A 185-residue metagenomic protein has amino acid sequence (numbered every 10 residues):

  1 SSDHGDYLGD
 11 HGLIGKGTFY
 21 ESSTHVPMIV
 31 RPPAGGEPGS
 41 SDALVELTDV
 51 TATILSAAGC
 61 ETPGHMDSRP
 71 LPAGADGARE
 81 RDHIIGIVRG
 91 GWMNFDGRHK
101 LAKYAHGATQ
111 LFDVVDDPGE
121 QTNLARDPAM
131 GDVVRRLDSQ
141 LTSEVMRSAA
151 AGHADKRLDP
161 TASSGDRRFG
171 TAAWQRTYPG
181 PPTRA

Functional and structural regions predicted by a protein language model:
S1-H11: Metal-dependent active-site segment of extracytoplasmic phospho-/sulfohydrolases and closely related
I14-E80: Substrate-binding rim/cap in mid-to-C-terminal beta-strand-loop elements of soluble/periplasmic
E21-H25, R89, H106-G107: Short, solvent-exposed loop/turn segments at the edges of secondary structure
P32, N94-G97, K103-Y104, V114: Active-site beta-strand termini and strand-to-loop segments that position acidic
T51-L55, P72, F112, T122-A125 (+1 more regions): Non-transmembrane alpha-helical segments in soluble domains of secreted/periplasmic/extracellular proteins
E80-I85, D155-D159: WW-domain-binding short linear motifs
D117: Intrinsically disordered, low-complexity polar regions and short flexible loop motifs
R126-A185: Long, internal low-complexity/basic segments
